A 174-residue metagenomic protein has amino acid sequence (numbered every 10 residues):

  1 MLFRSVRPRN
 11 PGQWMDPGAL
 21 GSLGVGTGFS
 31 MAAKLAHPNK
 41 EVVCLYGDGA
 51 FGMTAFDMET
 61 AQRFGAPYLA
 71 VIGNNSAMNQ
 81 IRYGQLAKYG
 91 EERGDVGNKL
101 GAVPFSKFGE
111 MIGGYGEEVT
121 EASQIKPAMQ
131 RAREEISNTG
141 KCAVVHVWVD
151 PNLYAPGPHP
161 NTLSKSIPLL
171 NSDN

Functional and structural regions predicted by a protein language model:
V6-N174: Thiamine diphosphate
